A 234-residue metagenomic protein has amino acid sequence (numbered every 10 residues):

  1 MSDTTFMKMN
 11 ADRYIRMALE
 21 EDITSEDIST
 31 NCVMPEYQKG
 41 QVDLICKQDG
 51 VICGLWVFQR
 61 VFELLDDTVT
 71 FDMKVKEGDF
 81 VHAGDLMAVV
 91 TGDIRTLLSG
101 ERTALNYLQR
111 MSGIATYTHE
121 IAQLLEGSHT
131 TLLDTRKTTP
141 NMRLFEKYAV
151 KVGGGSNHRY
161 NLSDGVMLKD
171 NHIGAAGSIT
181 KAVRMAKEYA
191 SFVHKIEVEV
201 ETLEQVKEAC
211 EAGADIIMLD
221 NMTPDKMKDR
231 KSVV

Functional and structural regions predicted by a protein language model:
S2-A212, I216, K228: Acidic/glycine-rich phosphate/pyrophosphate-binding loops and surrounding catalytic core that coordinate Mg2+
M222: Positively charged, low-complexity, intrinsically disordered RNA-binding extensions
D225: Glycine-centered loop/turn positions within well-structured domains that cap or flank conserved ligand/cofactor-binding
V233-V234: Conserved small/polar residues in nucleotide/adenosyl-binding loops
